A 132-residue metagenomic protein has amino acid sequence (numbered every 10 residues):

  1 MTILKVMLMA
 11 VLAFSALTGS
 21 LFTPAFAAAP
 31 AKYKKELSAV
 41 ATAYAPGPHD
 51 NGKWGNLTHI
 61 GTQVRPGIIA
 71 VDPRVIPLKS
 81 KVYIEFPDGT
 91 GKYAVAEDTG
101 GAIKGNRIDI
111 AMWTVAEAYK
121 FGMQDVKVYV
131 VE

Functional and structural regions predicted by a protein language model:
T2-M9, G19-L21, A25-E132: Solvent-exposed, well-ordered loop and adjacent helix/strand elements within mature globular domains that form
